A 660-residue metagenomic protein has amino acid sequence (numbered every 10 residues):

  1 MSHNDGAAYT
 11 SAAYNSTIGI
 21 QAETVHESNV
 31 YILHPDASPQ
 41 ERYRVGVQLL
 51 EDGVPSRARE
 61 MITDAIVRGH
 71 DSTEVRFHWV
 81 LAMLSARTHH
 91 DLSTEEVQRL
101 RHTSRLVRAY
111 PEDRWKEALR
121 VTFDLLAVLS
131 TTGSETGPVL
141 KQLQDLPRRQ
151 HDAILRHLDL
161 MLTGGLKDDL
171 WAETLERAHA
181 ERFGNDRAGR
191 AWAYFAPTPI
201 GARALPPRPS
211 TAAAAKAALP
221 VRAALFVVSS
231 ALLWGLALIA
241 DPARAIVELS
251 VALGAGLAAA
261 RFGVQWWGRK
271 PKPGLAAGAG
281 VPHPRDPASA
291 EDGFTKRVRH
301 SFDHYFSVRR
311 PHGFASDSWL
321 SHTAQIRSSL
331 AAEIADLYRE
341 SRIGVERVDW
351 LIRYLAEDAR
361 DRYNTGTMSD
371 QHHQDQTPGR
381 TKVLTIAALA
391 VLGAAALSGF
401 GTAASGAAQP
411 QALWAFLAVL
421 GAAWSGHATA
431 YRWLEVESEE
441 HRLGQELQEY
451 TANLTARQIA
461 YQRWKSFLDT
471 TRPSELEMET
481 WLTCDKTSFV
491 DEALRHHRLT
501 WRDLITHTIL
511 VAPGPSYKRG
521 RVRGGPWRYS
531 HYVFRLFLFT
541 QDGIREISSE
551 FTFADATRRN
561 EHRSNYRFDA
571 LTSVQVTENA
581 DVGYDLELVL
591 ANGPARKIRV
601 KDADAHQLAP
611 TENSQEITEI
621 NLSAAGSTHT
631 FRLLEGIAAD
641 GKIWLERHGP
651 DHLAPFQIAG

Functional and structural regions predicted by a protein language model:
M1-A37: Long, low-complexity intrinsically disordered regions enriched in small/polar and proline/glycine residues
H34-L384, A388-A394, Q411-A415: Basic, amphipathic N-terminal segments
F262-G280, S425-Q462: Transmembrane-cytosolic junction motif
A390-G401, S405-A452: Long, internal scaffold/assembly segments composed of regular secondary structure
G444-F537: Anionic N-terminal interaction surfaces
R528-T557: Conserved beta-hairpin
G543-R545, N560-N579: Phosphoinositide-dependent membrane-docking surfaces
V576-R647: Canonical pleckstrin homology
